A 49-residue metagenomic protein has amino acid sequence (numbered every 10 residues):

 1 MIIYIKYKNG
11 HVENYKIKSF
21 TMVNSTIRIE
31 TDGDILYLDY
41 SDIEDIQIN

Functional and structural regions predicted by a protein language model:
M1-I2, T21-S25: A short, compositionally biased
M1-N9: A short beta-strand micro-motif
I5, T26-T31: SH3/SH3-like beta-barrel fold
K8-V12, G33: Glycine-centered tight beta-turn/hairpin loop motif at sheet-sheet or coil-to-beta transitions
K18-F20, D39-I48: Structured surface patches comprising rigid loops and adjacent beta-strands/short helices at the edges of well-ordered
T31-Y37: Short solvent-exposed strand/turn elements
